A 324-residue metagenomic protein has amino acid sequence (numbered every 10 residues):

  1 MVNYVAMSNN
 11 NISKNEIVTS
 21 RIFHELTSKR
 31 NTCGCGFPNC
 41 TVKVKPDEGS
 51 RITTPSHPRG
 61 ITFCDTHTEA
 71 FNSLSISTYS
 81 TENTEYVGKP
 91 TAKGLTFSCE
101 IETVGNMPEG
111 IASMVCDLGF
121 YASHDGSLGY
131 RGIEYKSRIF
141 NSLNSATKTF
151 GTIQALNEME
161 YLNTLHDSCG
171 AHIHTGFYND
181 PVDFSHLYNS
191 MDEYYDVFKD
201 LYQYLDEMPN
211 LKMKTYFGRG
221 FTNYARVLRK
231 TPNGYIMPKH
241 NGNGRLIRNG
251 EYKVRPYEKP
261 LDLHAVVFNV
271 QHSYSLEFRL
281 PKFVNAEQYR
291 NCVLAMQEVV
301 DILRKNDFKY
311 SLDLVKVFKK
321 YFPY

Functional and structural regions predicted by a protein language model:
N3-A6: Short, positively charged and aromatic/hydrophobic N-terminal segments
N15-E25: Short, intrinsically disordered terminal segments enriched in charged and Pro/Gly residues
K29-C33, F97-C99: Short structural boundary motif marking the start of a folded domain
N31-H57: Short recognition patches in nucleic-acid-associated and regulatory proteins
I52-T68: Cysteine-rich micro-motifs
E69-L165, Y178-Y324: C-terminal accessory/tail domains of diverse enzymes
